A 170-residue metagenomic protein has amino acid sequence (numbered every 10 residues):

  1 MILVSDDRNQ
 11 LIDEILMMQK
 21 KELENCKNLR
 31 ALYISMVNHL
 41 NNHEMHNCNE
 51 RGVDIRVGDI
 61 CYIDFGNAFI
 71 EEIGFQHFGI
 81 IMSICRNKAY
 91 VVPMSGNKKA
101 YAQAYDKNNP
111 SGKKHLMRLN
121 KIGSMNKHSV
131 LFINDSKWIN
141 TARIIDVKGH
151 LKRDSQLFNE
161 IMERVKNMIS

Functional and structural regions predicted by a protein language model:
M1-M45, V53, Y105-S170: C-terminal terminal-subdomain/extension
C48: Active-site-flanking structural segment that lines cofactor/substrate pockets
R51-D54, I70-E71: Short secondary-structure boundary/capping segments within folded domains
F69, N97, K137-I139: Residues that cap or initiate secondary-structure elements
E71-N120: Compact nucleic-acid interaction/catalytic patches
